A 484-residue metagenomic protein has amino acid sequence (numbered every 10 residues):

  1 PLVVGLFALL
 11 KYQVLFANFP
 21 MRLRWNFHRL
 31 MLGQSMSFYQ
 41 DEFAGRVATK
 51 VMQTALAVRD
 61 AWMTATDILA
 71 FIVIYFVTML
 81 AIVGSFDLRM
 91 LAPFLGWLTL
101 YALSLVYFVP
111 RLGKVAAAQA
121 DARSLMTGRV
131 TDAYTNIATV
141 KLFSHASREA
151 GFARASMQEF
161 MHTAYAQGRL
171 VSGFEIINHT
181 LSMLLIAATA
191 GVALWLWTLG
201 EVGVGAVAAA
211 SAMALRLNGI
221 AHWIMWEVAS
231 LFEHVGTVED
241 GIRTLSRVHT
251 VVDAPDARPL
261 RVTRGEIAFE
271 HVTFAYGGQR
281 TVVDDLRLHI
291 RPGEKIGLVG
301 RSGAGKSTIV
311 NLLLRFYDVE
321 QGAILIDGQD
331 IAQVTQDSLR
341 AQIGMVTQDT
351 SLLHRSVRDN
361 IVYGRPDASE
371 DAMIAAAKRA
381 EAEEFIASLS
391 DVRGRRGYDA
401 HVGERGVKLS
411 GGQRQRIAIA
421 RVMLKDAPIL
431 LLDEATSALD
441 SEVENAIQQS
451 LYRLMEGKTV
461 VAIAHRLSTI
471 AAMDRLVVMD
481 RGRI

Functional and structural regions predicted by a protein language model:
P1-A44, A48, M52, L56-M63 (+8 more regions): Juxtamembrane helix-loop junctions of ABC transporter transmembrane domains
L2, L6, F76, L80 (+4 more regions): Membrane-embedded alpha-helical segments of multi-pass transporters/permeases
M31, A153, F269-H271: Conserved catalytic Walker-motif region of ABC-type ATPase nucleotide-binding domains
M36-S37, Q53-T66, A70, R111-G128 (+5 more regions): An intracellular "coupling" helix at the cytosolic face of ABC transporter transmembrane type-1 domains
I68, I72, L98-A102: Residue-level recognition of pore/gate-forming positions within transmembrane alpha-helices of multi-pass
I82-T99, L170-E239, T244-L245: Helix-loop-helix
D253, L260-I484: ABC-type nucleotide-binding domain
